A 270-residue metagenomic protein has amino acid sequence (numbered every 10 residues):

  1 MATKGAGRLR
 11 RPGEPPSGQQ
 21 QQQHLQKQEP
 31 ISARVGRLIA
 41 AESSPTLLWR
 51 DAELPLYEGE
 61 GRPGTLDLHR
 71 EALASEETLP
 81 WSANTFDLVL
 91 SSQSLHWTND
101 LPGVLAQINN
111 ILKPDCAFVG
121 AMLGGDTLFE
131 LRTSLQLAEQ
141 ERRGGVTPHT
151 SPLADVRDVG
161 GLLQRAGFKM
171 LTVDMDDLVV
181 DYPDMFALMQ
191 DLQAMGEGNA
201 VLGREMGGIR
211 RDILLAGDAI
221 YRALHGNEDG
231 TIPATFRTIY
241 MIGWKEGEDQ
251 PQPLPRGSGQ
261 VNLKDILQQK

Functional and structural regions predicted by a protein language model:
M1-G18, H24-L88, P102-G103: Class I SAM-dependent methyltransferase SAM/SAH-binding core
K4, E53-L56, G103-L105, T133-Q136 (+2 more regions): Short, glycine/charged-enriched secondary-structure capping and boundary segments
A6-G18, A166, F186-K270: C-terminal lobe and adjacent flexible extensions of AdoMet/dcAdoMet transferase-like proteins
L47, D126-L128, G247: Feature marks short, surface-exposed loop/turn motifs that line or immediately flank catalytic pockets and channel
D87-P102, A106, M122: A short SAM/SAH-binding and catalytic strip from SAM-dependent methyltransferases
P102-A117: A short glycine-rich, Lys/Arg-flanked "PGG" loop and its adjoining helix->strand segment in the class I
V119-A187, M195-G207: Conserved catalytic/acceptor-binding region of the Class I
